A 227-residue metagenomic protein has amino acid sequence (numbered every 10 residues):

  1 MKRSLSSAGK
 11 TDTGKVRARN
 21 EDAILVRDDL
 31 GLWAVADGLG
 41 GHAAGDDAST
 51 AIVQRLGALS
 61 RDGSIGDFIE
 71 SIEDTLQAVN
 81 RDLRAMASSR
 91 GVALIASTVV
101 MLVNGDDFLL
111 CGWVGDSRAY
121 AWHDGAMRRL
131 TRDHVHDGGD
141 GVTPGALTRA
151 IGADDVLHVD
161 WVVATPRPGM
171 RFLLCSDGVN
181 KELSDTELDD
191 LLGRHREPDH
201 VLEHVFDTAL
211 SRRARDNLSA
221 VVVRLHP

Functional and structural regions predicted by a protein language model:
M1-P227: PP2C/PPM-type serine/threonine phosphatase catalytic domain
